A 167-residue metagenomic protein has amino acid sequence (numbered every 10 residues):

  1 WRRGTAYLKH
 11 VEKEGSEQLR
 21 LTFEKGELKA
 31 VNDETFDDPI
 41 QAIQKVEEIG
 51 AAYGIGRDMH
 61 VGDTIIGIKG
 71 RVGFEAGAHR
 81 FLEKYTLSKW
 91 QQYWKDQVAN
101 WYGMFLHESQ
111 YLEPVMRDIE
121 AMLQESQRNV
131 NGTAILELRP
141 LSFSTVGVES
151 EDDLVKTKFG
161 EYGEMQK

Functional and structural regions predicted by a protein language model:
W1-K167: Nucleotide-activated chemistry modules centered on ATP-dependent adenylation/adenylyltransferase
